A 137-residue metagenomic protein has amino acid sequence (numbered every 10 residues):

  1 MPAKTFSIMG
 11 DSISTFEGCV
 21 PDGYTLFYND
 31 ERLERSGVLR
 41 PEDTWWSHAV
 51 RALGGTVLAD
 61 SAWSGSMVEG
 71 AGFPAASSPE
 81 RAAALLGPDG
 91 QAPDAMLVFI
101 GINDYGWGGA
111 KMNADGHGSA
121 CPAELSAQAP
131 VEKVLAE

Functional and structural regions predicted by a protein language model:
K4: Nucleotide donor/acceptor-binding cores
M9-G10: Short hydrophobic segments within beta-strands
F16-E132: Conserved SGNH/GDSL esterase-like catalytic core that processes O-acyl groups on lipids and polysaccharides
V134-E137: Catalytic-core regions built around general acid/base machinery
